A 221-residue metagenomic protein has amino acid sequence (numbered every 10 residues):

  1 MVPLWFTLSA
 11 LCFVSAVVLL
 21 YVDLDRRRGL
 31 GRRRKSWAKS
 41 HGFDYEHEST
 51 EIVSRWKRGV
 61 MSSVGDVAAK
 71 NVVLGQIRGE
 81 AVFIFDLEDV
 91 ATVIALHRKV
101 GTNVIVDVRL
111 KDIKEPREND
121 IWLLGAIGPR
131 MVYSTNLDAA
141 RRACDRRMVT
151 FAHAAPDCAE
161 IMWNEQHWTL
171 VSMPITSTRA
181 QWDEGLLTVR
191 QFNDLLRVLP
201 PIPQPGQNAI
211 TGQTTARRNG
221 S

Functional and structural regions predicted by a protein language model:
M1-A10: Feature marks short, highly hydrophobic, charge-poor N-terminal signal-anchor/signal peptide-like helices that anchor
M1-V2, R28, R33, T178: Alpha-helix capping and helix-coil boundary motifs
A10-F13, L20: Polar low-complexity intrinsically disordered regions
A16-V17, W168: Generic signal for short, ordered secondary-structure residues within or immediately flanking folded domains
V17-H41: Transmembrane-cytosolic junction motif
K35, V60-A68, V72-S221: Charged, low-complexity intrinsically disordered regions
G42-M61: Solvent-exposed, non-transmembrane helices and loops of integral membrane proteins
